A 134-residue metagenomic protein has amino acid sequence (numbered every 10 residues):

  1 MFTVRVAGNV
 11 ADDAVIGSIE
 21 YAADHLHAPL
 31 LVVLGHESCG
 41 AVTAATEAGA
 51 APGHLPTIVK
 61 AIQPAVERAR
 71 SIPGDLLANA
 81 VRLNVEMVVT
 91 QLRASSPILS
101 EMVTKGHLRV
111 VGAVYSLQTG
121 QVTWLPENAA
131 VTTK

Functional and structural regions predicted by a protein language model:
M1-G8: Short, basic, glycine/proline-bearing loop/turn elements
G8-H27, G40-K134: Divalent-metal-activated hydrolytic enzyme cores
V33: Conserved functional hotspot residues or short segments at active or partner-binding sites across diverse domains
E37: Short, charge-patterned binding micro-sites
